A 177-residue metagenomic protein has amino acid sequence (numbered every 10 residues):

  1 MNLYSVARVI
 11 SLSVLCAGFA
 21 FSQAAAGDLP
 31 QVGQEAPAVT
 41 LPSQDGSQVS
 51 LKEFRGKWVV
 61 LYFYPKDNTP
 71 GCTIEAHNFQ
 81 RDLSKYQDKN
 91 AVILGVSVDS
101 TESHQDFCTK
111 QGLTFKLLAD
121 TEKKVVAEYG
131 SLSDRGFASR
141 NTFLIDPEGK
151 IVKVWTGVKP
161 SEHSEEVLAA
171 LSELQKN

Functional and structural regions predicted by a protein language model:
L3-V6, I10-A38: N-proximal helix/coil linker or "cap" segments that precede and/or mark the start of modular domains
P30-G33, V39-V59: A short beta-strand-turn-helix
L51-T73: Short active-site neighborhood of thiol/selenol oxidoreductases, capturing the structured segment around
G71-Q111, E122-A127: Structural microenvironment flanking redox-active thiols in thiol-disulfide oxidoreductases
L113-F115, S133-F143: Structural micro-motif
A138-N177: Thiol-/selenol-based redox modules, centered on thioredoxin-like and closely related oxidoreductase domains
